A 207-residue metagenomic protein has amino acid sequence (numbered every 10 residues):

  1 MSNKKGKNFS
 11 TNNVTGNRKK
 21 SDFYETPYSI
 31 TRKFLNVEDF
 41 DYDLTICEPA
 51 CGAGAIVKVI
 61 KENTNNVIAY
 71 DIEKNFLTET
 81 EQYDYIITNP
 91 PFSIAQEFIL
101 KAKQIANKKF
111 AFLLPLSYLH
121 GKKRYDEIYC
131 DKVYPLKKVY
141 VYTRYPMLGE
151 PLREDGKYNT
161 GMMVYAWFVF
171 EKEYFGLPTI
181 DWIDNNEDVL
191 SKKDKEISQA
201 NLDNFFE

Functional and structural regions predicted by a protein language model:
M1-E207: Class I S-adenosyl-L-methionine-dependent methyltransferase catalytic core
